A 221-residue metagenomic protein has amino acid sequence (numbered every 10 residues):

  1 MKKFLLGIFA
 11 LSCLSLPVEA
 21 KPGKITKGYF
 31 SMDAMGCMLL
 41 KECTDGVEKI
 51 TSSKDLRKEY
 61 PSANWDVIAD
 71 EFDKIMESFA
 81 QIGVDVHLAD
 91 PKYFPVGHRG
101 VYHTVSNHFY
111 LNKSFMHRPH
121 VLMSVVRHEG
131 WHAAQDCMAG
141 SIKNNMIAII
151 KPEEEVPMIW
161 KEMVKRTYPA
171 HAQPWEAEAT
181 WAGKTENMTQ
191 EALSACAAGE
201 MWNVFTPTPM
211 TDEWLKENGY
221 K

Functional and structural regions predicted by a protein language model:
F4-C13: Sec-dependent N-terminal signal peptides
L16-A20: Sec/Tat signal peptide C-region and signal peptidase I cleavage site
K21, D33, M38-V105: Auxiliary, metal-adjacent structural segments of Zn-dependent hydrolase domains
D70, K74, V121, V125 (+2 more regions): Extracytoplasmic/secreted proteins, especially bacterial periplasmic and envelope-associated proteins
D90-K92, K113-M116, C137-G140: A mature extracytoplasmic/lumenal domain signature
Y110-V125: Short pre-active-site segment immediately N-terminal to the catalytic Zn-binding motif
G130-I147: Catalytic Zn2+-binding segment of zinc metalloproteases
N144-K221: Metalloprotease/metallohydrolase-associated module, dominated by Zn2+-dependent proteases
